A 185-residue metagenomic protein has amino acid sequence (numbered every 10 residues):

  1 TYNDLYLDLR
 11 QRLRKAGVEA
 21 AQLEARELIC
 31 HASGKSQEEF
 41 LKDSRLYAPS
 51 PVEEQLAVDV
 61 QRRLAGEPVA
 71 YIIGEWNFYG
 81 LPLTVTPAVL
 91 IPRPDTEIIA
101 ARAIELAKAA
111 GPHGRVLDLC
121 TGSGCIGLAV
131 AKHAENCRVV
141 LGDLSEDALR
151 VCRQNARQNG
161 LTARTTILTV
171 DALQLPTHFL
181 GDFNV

Functional and structural regions predicted by a protein language model:
T1-L41, R45-A48: Non-catalytic accessory regions of SAM-dependent methyltransferases
N3, K15, Q22, P49-E53 (+2 more regions): Short, solvent-exposed loop/helix junctions and linker helices that flank or host conserved functional motifs
Y6, A25-R26, E53-L56, V69 (+2 more regions): A general structural signal for well-ordered alpha-helical segments in protein cores
Q11-K15, R62, N155: Amphipathic alpha-helical regulatory segments at dimerization interfaces that relay allosteric signals between sensory
A16, A32, A88, Q158-N159 (+1 more regions): Histidine kinase transmitter module recognition
I29-E105: Conserved AdoMet
E97-V185: Conserved SAM/SAH cofactor-binding pocket of Class I
